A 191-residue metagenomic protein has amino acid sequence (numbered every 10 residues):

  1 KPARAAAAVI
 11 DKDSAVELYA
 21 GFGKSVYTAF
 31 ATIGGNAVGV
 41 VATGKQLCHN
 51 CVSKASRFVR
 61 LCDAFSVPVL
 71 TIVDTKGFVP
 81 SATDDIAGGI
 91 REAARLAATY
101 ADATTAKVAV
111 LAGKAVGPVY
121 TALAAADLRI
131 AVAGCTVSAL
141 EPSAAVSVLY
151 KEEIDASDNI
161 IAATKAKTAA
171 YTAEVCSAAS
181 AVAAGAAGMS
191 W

Functional and structural regions predicted by a protein language model:
K1-W191: Ligand-binding clefts of soluble mixed alpha/beta catalytic domains
